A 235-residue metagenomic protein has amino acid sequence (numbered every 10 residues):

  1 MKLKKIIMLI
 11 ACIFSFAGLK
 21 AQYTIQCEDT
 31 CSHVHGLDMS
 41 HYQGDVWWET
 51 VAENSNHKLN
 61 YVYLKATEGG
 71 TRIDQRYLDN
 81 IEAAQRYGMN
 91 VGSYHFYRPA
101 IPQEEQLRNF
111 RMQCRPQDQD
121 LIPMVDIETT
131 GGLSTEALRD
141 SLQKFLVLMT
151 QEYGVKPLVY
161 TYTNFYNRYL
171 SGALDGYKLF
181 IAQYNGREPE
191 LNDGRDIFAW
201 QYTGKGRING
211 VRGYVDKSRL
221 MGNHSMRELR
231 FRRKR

Functional and structural regions predicted by a protein language model:
M1-Q22: Bacterial Sec-dependent N-terminal signal peptides
Q22-V46, E53-N54, L64-L146, T150-V155: Substrate-binding cleft of extracellular glycoside hydrolase catalytic domains
Y23-H41, W48-E49, L174-R235: Functionally critical loop-and-helix segments that line ligand-binding/catalytic clefts of soluble enzyme domains
D45-W48, Y166-R168: Short, well-ordered alpha-helical microsegments
R111-G131, Y169-D196: Structural recognition of alpha->loop->beta junctions
T135-L138, T161, Y169-S171, V211: A short secondary-structure junction signal
G154-Y166: Aromatic-lined carbohydrate-recognition surfaces of secreted/lumenal glycan-active proteins
